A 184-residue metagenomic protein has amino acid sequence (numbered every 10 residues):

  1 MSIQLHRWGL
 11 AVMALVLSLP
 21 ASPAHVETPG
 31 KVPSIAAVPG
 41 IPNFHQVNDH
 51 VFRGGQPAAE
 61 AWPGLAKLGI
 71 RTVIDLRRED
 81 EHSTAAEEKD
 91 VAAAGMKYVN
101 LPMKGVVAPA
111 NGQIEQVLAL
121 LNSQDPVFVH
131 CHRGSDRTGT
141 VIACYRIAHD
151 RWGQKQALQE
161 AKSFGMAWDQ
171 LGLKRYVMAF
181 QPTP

Functional and structural regions predicted by a protein language model:
S2-R7, A11-F128, V141-P184: Cys-dependent protein tyrosine phosphatase-like superfamily
C131: Short cysteine clusters
G134: Substrate/cofactor-recognition hotspot
T138: Ser/Thr-glycine-rich phosphate-binding loops at phosphate-binding pockets of nucleotides, nucleotide cofactors
